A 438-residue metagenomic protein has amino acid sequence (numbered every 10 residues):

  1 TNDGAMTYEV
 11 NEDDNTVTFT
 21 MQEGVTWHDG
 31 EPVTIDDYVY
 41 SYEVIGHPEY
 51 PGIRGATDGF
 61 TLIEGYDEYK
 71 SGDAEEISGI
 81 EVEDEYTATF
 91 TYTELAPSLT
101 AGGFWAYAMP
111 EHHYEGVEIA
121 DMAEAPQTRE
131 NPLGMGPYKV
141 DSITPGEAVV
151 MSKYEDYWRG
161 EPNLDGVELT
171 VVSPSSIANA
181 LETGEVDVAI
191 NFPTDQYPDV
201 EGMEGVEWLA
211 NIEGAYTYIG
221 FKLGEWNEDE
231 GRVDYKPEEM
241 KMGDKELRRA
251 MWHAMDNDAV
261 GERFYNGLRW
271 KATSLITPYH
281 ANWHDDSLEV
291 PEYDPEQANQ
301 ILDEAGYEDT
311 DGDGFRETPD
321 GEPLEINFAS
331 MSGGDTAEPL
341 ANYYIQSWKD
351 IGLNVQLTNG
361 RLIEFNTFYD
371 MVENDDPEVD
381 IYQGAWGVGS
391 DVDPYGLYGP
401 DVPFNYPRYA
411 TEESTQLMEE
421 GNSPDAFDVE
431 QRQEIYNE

Functional and structural regions predicted by a protein language model:
M6-G55, T89, A180, M240-M242: Aromatic- and charge-enriched surface segment that lines or borders ligand/interaction sites
E9, T20, D37, I53-G116: Surface-exposed binding/hinge segments that line and control ligand-binding clefts or catalytic entry sites
A96-S98, G102-P162, G166, S176 (+1 more regions): Gly/Pro-rich hinge or "lid" segments in bacterial periplasmic/extracellular proteins
A123-R129, Y154-V200, N354-Q356, R361-I363: Ligand-site clamp/hinge motif
P145, E308-A385, V429: Ligand/substrate-recognition segments at binding pockets and active sites
S152, E239-Q346, A410-E413: Append "and occasionally in soluble cytosolic enzymes with long acidic Gly/Pro-rich linkers
S152-E155, Y216-E246, R263: A bilobed periplasmic-binding-protein/Venus flytrap-type ligand-binding module shared by bacterial periplasmic
M240, K245-R249, G261, N354-T367 (+1 more regions): Extracytoplasmic/peripheral linker and loop segments enriched in polar/acidic and small residues with frequent Thr/Pro
